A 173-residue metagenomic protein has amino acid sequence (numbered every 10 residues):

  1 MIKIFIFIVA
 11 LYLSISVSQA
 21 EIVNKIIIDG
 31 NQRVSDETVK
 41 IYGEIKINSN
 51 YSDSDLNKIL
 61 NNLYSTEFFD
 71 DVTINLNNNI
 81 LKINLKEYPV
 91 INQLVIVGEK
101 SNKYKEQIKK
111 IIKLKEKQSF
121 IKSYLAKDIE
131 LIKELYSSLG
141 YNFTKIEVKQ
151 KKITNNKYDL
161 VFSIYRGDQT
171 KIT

Functional and structural regions predicted by a protein language model:
I2, A20-T173: Periplasmic polypeptide-binding modules associated with outer-membrane biogenesis and secretion
K3-S18: Sec-dependent N-terminal signal peptides
